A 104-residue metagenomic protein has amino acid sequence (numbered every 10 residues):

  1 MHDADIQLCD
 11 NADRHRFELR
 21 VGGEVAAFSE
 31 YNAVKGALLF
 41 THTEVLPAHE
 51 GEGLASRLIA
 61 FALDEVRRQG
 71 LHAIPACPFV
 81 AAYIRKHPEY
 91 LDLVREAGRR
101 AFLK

Functional and structural regions predicted by a protein language model:
M1-C9: Conserved N-terminal entry element of GNAT/NAT acetyltransferase domains
N11-D13, V34: Structural motif
H15-A26: Conserved beta-hairpin
V21, H42-T43: Residue-level recognition of conserved beta-strand positions in structured domain cores
E24-N32, L39: Conserved beta-strand in the GNAT
E44-E50: A short, internal acetyl-CoA/4′-phosphopantetheine-binding micro-motif in the GNAT/acyltransferase core
G51-A62: Conserved acetyl-CoA-binding loop-helix of GNAT-fold acetyltransferases
R68-L103: C-terminal structural segments of small proteins and small subunits
